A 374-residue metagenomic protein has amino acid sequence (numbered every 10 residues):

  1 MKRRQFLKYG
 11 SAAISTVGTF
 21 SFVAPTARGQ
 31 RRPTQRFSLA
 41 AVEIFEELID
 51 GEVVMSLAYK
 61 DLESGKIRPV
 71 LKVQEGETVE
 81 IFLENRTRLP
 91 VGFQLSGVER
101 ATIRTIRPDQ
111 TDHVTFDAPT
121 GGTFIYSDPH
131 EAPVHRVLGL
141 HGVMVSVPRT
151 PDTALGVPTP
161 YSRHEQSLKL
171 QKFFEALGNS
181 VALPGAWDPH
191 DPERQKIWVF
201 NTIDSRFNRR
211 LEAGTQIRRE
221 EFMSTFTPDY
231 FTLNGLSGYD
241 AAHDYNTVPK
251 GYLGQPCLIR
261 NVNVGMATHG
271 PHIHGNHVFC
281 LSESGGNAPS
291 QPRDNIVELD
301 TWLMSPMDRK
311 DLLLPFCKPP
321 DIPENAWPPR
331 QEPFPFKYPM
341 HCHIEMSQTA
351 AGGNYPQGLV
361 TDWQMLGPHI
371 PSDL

Functional and structural regions predicted by a protein language model:
R3-H113, K196, N201, N208-C257 (+2 more regions): N-terminal, post-signal-peptide metal-ligating segments of extracellular/periplasmic oxidoreductases, dominated by
R31-P33, Q74, R107, P119 (+4 more regions): Extracellular/periplasmic catalytic domains that process cell-envelope and extracellular macromolecules
L39, I81, D128, M144 (+3 more regions): Divalent metal-coordination and catalytic microenvironments
V73, L83-N85, A118, N261-N263 (+1 more regions): Non-cytosolic beta-sheet module surface loops
T87-G92, V98-Y161, I296-L374: Extracellular/periplasmic metallocenter environments
L95-E99, P271-F279: Short acidic, flexible loop segments centered on an aromatic residue
T150-D191, L211-P249, S282-E298, D311-P339 (+2 more regions): Surface-exposed intrinsically disordered loops and tails
L253-R260, M266-H274: Beta-propeller domains
